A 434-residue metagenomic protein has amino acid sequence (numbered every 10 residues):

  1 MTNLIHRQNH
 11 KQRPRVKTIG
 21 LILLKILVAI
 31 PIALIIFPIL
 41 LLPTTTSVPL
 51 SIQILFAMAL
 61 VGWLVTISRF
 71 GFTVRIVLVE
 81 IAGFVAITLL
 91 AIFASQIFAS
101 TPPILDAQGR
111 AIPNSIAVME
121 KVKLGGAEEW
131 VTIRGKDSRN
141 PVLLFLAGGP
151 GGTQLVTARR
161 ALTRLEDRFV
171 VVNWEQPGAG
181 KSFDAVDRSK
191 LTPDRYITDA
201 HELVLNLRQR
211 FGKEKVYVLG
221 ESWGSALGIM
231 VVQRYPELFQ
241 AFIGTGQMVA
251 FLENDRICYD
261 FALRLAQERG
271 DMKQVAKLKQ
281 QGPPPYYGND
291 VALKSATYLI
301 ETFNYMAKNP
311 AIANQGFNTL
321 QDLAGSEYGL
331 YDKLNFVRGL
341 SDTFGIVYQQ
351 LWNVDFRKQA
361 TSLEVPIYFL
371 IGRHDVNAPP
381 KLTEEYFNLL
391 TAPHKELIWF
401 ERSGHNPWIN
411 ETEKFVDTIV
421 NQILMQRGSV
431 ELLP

Functional and structural regions predicted by a protein language model:
T153-L162: The serine-hydrolase catalytic nucleophile loop
L155-V156, G178-L191: Glycine-rich "HGGG/HGxG" loop immediately N-terminal to the catalytic nucleophile of the alpha/beta-hydrolase
E166-F183: Conserved alpha/beta-hydrolase
R195-K215: Conserved acidic catalytic loop of the alpha/beta-hydrolase fold
V231-Y286: A catalytic-pocket lid/entrance helix-loop region that shapes and gates access to the active site across common
M272-K358, V365: Alpha/beta-hydrolase
L363, F369-I371, D375: Short beta-strand/loop motif that positions the catalytic acidic residue of the alpha/beta-hydrolase fold
S403-V416: Catalytic histidine-centered segment of alpha/beta-hydrolase-like enzymes
